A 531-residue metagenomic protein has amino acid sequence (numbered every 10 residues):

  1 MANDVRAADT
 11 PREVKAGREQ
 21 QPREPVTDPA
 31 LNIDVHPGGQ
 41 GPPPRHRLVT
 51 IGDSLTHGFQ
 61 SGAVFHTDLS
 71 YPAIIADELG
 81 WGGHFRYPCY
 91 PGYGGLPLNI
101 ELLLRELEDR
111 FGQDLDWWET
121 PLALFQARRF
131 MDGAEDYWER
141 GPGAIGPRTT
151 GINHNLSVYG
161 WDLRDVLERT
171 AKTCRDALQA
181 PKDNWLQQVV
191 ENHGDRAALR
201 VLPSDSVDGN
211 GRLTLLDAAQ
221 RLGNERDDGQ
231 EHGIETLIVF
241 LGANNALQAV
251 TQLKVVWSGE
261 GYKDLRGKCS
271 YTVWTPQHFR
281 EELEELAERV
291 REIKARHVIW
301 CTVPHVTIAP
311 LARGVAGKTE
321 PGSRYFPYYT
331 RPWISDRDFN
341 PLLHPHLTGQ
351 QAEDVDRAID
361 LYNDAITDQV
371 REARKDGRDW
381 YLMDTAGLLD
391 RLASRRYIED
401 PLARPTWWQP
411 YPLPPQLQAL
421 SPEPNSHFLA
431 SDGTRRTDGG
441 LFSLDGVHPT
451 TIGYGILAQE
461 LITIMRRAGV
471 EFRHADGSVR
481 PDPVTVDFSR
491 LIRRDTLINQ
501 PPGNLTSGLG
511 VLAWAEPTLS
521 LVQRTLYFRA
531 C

Functional and structural regions predicted by a protein language model:
M1-R23: Helix-enriched interaction subdomains in cytosolic or periplasmic regions, typified by TIR/SEFIR signaling/NADase cores
G17, Q21-P25, G58-E282, S478-C531: Conserved SGNH/GDSL esterase-like catalytic core that processes O-acyl groups on lipids and polysaccharides
P42-G62: Catalytic nucleophile-elbow at a beta strand-turn-alpha helix junction centered on a G-D-S/GDSL motif, marking
L48, A73-I75, E235-L237, Y362 (+1 more regions): Histidine-centered active-site loop/cap adjacent to the catalytic His in serine esterases/O-acetyl transfer systems
I51-D53, V239-N244, C301-H305, T385-L388 (+2 more regions): Active-site-proximal beta-strand/loop segments in catalytic clefts of secreted hydrolases
T56, Q60, A76-W81, N224 (+5 more regions): Sec-exported extracytoplasmic/periplasmic mature domains
L222-I234, E281-I299, H344-D384: A structural motif corresponding to the C-terminal end of an alpha-helix and its immediate exit/capping segment
H305, L311-R357, T367-V447: Mobile gating loops/cap/lid regions near enzyme active sites that modulate substrate access
